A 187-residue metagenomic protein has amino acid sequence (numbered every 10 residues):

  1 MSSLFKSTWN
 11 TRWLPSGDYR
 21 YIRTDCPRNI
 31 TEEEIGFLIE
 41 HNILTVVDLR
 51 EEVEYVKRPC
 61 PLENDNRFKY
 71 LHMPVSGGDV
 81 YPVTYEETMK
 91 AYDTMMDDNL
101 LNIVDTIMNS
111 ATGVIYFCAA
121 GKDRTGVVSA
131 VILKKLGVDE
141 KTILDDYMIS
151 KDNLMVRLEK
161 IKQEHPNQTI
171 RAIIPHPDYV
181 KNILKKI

Functional and structural regions predicted by a protein language model:
M1-I115, V127-I187: Cys-dependent protein tyrosine phosphatase-like superfamily
A120, R124-T125: Ser/Thr-glycine-rich phosphate-binding loops at phosphate-binding pockets of nucleotides, nucleotide cofactors
